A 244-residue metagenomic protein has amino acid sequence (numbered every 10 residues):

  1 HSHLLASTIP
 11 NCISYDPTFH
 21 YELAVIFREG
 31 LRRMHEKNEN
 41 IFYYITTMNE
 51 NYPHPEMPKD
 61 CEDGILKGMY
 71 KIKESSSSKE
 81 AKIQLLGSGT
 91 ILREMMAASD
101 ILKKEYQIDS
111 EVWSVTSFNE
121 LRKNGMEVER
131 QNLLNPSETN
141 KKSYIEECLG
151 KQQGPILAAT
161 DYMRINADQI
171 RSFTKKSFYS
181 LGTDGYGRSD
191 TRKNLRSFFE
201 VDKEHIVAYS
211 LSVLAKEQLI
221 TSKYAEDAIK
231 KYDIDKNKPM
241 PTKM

Functional and structural regions predicted by a protein language model:
H1-L4: Surface-exposed loop and adjacent secondary-structure segments within mature catalytic domains
S7, S14, E22-I26, L31-M244: Thiamine diphosphate
F19: Ferredoxin-type iron-sulfur electron-transfer modules in oxidoreductases and energy-metabolism complexes
